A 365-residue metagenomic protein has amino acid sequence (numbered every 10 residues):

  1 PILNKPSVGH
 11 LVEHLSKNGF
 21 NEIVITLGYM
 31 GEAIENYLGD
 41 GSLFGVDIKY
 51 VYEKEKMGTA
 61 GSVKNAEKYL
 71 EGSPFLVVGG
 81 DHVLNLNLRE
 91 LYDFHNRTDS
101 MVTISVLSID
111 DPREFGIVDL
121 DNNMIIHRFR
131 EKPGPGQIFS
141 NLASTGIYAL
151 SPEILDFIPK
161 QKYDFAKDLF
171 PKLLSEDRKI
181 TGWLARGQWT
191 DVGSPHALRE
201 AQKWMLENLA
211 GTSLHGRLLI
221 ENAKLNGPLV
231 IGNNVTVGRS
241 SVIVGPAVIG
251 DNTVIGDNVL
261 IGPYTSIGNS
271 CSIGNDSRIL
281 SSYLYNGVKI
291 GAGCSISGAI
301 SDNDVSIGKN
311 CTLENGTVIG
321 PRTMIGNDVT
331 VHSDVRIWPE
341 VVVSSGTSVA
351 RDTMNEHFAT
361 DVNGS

Functional and structural regions predicted by a protein language model:
P1, V118-D121, V192, G232 (+1 more regions): Short beta-strand-to-turn element immediately C-terminal to the catalytic PLP-Schiff-base lysine in fold type I
P1-E35, S365: N-terminal glycine-rich phosphate-binding loop and ensuing alpha1 helix
G9, A60, K64, A247 (+4 more regions): Glycine-rich phosphate-binding loop at the start of an alpha helix
F20, P74-L76, V83, R89-N96 (+2 more regions): Catalytic-core segments of class I nucleotidyltransferases/pyrophosphorylases that form NMP-activated intermediates
E35-N122, P159: Conserved beta-loop-beta/alpha segment of the NTase-like Rossmann-fold superfamily that binds/positions NTPs
S144-I147, Q161, G227, G245 (+2 more regions): Glycine/small-residue-rich pyrophosphate-binding loop that anchors the diphosphate of NDP-sugar donors
L174-L280: Extended, small-residue-rich solenoid/repeat segments and analogous flexible loops that form exposed scaffolds
S272-S365: Glycine-rich hexapeptide-repeat left-handed beta-helix
